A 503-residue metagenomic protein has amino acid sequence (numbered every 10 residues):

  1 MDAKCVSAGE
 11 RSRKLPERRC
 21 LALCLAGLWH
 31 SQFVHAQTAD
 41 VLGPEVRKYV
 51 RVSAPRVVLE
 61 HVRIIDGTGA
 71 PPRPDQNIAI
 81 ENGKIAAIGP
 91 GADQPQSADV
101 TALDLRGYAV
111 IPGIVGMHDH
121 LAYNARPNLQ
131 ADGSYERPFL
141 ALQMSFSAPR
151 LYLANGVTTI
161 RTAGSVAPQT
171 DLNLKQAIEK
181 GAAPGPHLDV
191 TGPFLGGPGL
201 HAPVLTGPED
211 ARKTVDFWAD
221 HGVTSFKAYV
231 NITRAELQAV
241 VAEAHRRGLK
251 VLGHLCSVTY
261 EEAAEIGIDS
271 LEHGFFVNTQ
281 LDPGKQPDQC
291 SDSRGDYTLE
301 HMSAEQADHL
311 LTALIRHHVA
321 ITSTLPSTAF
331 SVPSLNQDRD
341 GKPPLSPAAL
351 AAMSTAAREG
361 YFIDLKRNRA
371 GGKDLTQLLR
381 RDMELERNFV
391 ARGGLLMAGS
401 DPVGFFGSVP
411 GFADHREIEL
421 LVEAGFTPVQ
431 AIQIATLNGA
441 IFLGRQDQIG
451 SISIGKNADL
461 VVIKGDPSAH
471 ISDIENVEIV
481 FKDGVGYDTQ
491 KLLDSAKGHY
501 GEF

Functional and structural regions predicted by a protein language model:
D40-P55, I64, G69-I111: Histidine-rich, glycine-flanked metal-binding segment
V62-I64, R367-D374, L379, E384 (+3 more regions): C-terminal helical cap
A109-K180, A235, E261-S270, F276: Metal-associated gating/positioning segment near the N- to mid-region
L121-A141, L195-P208, Q280-L299, K366-L378: Acidic/histidine-rich helix-loop elements that form or flank divalent-metal/phosphate-binding sites at the catalytic
A141-P149, V204-F217, S257-Y260: Short, acidic/polar
S145-Q169, G185-L195, D220-I232, K250-L252 (+2 more regions): Divalent metal-dependent hydrolysis catalytic cores, especially in the metallo-beta-lactamase
T214-K227, I232, V277-A424, K497-F503: Active-site neighborhoods of metal-dependent hydrolases
I454-Y500: C-terminal cap of metal-dependent C-N hydrolases
